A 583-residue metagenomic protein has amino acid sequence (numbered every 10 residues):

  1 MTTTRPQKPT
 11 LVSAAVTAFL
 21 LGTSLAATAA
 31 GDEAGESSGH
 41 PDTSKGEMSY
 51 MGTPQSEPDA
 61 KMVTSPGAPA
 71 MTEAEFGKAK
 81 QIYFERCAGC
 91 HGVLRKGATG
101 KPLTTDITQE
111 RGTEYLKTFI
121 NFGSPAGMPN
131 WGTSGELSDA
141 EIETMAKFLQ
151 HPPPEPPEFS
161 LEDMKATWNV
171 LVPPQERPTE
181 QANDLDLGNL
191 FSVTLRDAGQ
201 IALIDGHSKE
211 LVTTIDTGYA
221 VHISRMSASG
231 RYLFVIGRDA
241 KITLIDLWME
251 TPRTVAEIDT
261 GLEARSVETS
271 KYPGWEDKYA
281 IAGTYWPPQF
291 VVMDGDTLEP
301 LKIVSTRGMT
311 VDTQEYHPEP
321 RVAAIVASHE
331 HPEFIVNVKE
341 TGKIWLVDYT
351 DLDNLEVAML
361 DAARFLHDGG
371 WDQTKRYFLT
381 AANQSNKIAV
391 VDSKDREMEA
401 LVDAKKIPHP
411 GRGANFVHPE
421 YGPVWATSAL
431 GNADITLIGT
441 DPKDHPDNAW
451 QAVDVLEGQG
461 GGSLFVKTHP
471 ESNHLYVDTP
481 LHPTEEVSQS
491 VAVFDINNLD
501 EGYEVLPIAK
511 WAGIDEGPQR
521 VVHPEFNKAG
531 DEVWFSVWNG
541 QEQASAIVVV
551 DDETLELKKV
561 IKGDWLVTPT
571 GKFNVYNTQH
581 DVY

Functional and structural regions predicted by a protein language model:
D32-G52, G89, L94-A98, T104-P154: Extracytoplasmic electron-transfer domains, predominantly the class I c-type cytochrome c fold
H40-I82, E176-T179: Electrostatic cytochrome c docking/interface patches
N169-L185, R225-A228, V267-E276, Y316-E330 (+5 more regions): Structural signature of eukaryotic scaffold interfaces centered on beta-propeller domains
Q200, I242-L244, P288-V292, G342-L346 (+4 more regions): Structural motif
E210-I215, R253-I258, E299-V304, G308-E315 (+5 more regions): A short beta-strand motif characteristic of beta-propeller blades
I245-M249, M293-L301, D348-L352, S393-E397 (+3 more regions): Short loop/turn segments immediately following beta-strands, especially the blade-tip and inter-blade linker loops
D259-E333, N337-E340, D353-D361: Asp-box/WD-like beta-propeller blade repeats and closely related beta-sheet repeat scaffolds
P423-A426, A433, G460-E542: Loop/turn-rich, solvent-exposed surfaces of beta-rich toroidal or solenoidal domains
